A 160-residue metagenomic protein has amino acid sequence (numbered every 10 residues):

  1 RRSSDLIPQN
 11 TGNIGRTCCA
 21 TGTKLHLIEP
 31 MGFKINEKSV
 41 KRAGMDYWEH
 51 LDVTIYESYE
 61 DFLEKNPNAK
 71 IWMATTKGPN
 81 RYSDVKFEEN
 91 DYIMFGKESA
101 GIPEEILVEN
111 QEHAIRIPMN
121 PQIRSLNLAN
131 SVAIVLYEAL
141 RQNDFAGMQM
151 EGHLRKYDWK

Functional and structural regions predicted by a protein language model:
L6-N13, L126-N130: Amphipathic alpha-helical repeat scaffolds
N10, C18, M94, S131: Conserved RecA-like P-loop NTPase ATPase core
T17, I106: Hydrophobic/aromatic ligand-binding patch that stacks against planar heteroaromatic rings of cofactors or nucleotides
T21, P67, E109-Q111: Short, structured coil segments at secondary-structure junctions
K24-P30: Short internal beta-strands
E37-E104: S-adenosyl-L-methionine/SAH cofactor-binding core of RNA-modifying enzymes
E109-W159: Structured adenosyl-cofactor binding patch, chiefly the S-adenosyl-L-methionine
